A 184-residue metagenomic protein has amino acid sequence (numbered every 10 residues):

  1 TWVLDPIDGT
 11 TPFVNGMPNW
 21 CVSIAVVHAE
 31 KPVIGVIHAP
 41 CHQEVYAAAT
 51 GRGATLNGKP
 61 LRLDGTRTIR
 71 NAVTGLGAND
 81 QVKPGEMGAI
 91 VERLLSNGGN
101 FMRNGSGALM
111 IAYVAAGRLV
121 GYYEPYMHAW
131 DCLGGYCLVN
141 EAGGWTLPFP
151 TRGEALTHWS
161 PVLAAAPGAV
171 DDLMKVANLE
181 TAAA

Functional and structural regions predicted by a protein language model:
T1-T55, R70: DPxDG-like acidic metal-binding loop motif
P6, A49-T50, G58, L76-A78 (+1 more regions): Pocket-edge structural micro-motifs
T11, G58, P148-F149: A short, acidic/glycine-rich surface segment
P18-W20, K59, N97: Short beta-strand or tight-loop elements that sit immediately N-terminal to catalytic metal-binding acidic residues
P32, P60-R62: Short, solvent-exposed loop/turn motifs
G35, A54-N57, L76, G121: Short hydrophobic/aromatic-rich beta-strand segments that constitute the beta-sheet cores of beta-sandwich/beta-barrel
R62-A184: An extended, acidic
